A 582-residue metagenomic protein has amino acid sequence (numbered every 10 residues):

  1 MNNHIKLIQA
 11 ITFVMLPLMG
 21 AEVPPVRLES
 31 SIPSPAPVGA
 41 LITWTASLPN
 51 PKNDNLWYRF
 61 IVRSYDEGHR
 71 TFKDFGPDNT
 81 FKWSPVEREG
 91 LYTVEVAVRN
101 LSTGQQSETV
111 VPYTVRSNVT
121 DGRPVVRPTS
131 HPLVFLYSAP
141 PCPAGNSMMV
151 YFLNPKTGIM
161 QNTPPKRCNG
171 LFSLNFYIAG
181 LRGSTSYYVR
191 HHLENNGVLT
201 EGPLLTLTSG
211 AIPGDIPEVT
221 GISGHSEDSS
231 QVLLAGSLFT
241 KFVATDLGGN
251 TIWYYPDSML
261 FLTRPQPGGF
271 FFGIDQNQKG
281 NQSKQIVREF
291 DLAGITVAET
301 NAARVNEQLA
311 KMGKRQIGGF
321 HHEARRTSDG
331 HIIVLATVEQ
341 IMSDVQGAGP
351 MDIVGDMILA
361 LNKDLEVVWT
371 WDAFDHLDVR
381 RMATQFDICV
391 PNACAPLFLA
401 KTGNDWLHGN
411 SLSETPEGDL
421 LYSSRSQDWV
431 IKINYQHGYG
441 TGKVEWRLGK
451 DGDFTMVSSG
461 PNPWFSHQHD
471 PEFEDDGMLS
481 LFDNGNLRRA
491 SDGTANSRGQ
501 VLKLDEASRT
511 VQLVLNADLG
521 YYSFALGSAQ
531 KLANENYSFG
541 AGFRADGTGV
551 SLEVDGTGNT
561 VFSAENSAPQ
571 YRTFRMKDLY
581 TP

Functional and structural regions predicted by a protein language model:
E22-S30, N118-R123: Proline-enriched interdomain boundary motifs that mark the N-terminal boundary and often initiate the first structured
T45-K52, S138-C142: Acidic, Ser/Thr
K52-R59: Solvent-exposed loop segments of extracellular immunoglobulin-like
T71-D78, P164-L171: Short beta-strand segments within Ig-like beta-sandwich modules, predominantly Fibronectin type-III
W83-E87, I178-G183: Short, flexible loop/turn segments at beta-strand junctions in immunoglobulin-like and fibronectin type III
R99-Q105, E194-V198: Short, solvent-exposed loop/turn segments at the edges of extracellular beta-sandwich modules
S117-L136, P140-M148, F152, R167 (+4 more regions): Histidine-/acidic-rich catalytic cores in large beta-rich domains
